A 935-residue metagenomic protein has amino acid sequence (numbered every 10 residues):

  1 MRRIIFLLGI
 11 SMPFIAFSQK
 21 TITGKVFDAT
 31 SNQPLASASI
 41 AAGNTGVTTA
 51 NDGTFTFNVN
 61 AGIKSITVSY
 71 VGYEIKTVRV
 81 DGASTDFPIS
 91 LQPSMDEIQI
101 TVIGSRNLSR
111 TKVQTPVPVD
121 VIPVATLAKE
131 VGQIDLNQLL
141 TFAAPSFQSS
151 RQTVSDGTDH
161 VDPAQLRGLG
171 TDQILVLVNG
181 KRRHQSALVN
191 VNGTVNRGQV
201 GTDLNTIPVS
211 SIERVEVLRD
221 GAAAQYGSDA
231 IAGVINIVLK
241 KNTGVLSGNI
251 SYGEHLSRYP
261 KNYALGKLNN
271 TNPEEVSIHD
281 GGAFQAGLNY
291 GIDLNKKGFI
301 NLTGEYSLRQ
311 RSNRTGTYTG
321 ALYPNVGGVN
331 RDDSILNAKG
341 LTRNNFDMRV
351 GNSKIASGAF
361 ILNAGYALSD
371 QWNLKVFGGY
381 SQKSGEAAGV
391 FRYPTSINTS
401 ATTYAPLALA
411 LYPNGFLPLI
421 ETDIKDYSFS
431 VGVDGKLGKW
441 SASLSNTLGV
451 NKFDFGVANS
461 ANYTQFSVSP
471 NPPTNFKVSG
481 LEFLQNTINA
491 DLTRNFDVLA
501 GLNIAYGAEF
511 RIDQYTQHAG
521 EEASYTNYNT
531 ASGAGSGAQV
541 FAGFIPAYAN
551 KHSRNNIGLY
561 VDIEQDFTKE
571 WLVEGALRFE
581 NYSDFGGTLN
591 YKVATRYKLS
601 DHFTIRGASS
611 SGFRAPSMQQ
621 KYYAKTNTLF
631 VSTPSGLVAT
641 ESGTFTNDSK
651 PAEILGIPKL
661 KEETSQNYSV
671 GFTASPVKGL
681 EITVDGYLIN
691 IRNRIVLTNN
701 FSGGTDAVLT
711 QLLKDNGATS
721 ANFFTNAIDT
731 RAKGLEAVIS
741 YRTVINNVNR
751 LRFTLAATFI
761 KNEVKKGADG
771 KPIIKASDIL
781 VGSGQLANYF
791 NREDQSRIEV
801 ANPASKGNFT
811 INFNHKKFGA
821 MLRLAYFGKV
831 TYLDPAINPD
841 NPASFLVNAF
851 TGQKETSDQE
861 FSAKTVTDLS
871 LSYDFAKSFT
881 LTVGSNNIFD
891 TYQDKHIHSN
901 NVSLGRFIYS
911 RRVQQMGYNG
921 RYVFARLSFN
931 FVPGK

Functional and structural regions predicted by a protein language model:
F27-S31, S39-A41, S69-Y73, A83-K129 (+2 more regions): Short, acidic, small-residue-rich periplasmic hinge/interaction motif at the N-terminus of Gram-negative outer-membrane
T45-T54: Short, acidic Ser/Thr/Gly-rich low-complexity loop/linker segments typical of extracellular and cell-surface proteins
F55-N58, K181-R219, G266-L268: Short acidic/polar hinge/loop motifs at secondary-structure boundaries that mediate gating or recognition
N58, N137-A187, G233: Extracytoplasmic beta-strand/coil segments of soluble accessory domains associated with Gram-negative outer-membrane
S84-S90, L136-L139, A143, A164 (+4 more regions): N-terminal periplasmic accessory domains that precede and gate Gram-negative outer-membrane beta-barrel machines
S186, I691, K761, Y826-L846 (+1 more regions): C-terminal beta-signal and adjacent terminal beta-strands/loops of Gram-negative outer-membrane beta-barrel proteins
A408-A410, F416-V431, G435, L448 (+4 more regions): Outer-membrane beta-barrel transmembrane domain signature of Gram-negative proteins, especially the mid-to-C-terminal
G686-R692, V696-A836: Gram-negative outer-membrane beta-barrel transporters
